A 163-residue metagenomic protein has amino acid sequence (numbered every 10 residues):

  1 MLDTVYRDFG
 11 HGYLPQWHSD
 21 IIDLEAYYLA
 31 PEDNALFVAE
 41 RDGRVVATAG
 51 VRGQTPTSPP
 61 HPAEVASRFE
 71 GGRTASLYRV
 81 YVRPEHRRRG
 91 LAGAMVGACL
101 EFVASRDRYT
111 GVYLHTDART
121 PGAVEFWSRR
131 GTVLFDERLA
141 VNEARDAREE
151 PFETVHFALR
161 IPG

Functional and structural regions predicted by a protein language model:
M1-R83, V96-A98, F102, R138-L139 (+1 more regions): Acetyl-CoA-dependent GNAT
E32, D107-R108, G131: Residues at helix C-cap/C′ positions in short coil/turn segments immediately following an alpha-helix
F69-G72, R79-G97, R106, A118-E125 (+1 more regions): Conserved glycine-rich acetyl-CoA-binding loop
V103-T116: Conserved GNAT acetyl-CoA-binding A-motif
Y113-A118, V124-H156: Conserved catalytic-core motifs of GNAT/GCN5-like acyltransferases
